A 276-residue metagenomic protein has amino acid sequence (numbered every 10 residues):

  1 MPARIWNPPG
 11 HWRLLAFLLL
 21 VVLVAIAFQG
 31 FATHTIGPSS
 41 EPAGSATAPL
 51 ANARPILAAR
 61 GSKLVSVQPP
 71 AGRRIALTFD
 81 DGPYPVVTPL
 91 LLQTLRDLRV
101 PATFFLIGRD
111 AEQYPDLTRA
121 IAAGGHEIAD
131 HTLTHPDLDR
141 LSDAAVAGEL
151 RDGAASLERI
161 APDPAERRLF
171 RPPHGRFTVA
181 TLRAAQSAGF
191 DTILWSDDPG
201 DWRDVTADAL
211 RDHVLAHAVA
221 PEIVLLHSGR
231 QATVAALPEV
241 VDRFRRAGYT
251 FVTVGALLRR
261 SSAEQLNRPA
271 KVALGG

Functional and structural regions predicted by a protein language model:
M1-L77, Y84-L98, E239-R243, A247-G276: N-terminal pre-catalytic segment of deacetylase/amide-hydrolase enzymes
G44-R167, R259: Active-site beta->alpha N-cap acidic-glycine motif
I56, V87, P136-P162, E166 (+2 more regions): Alpha-helical scaffold elements lining the catalytic groove of polysaccharide deacetylases
I75-T78, A102-L106, E127-D130, R168-P172 (+3 more regions): Structural recognition of the beta-strand scaffold that forms the well-ordered cores of secreted hydrolase catalytic
G82, I107-R109, L133, P173-G175 (+3 more regions): Active-site beta-loop-alpha junctions enriched in small/polar residues
T118-I121, A144-V146, A207-L210, Q265-A270: Short low-complexity, flexible loop/linker segments enriched in glycine and/or proline with clustered acidic
